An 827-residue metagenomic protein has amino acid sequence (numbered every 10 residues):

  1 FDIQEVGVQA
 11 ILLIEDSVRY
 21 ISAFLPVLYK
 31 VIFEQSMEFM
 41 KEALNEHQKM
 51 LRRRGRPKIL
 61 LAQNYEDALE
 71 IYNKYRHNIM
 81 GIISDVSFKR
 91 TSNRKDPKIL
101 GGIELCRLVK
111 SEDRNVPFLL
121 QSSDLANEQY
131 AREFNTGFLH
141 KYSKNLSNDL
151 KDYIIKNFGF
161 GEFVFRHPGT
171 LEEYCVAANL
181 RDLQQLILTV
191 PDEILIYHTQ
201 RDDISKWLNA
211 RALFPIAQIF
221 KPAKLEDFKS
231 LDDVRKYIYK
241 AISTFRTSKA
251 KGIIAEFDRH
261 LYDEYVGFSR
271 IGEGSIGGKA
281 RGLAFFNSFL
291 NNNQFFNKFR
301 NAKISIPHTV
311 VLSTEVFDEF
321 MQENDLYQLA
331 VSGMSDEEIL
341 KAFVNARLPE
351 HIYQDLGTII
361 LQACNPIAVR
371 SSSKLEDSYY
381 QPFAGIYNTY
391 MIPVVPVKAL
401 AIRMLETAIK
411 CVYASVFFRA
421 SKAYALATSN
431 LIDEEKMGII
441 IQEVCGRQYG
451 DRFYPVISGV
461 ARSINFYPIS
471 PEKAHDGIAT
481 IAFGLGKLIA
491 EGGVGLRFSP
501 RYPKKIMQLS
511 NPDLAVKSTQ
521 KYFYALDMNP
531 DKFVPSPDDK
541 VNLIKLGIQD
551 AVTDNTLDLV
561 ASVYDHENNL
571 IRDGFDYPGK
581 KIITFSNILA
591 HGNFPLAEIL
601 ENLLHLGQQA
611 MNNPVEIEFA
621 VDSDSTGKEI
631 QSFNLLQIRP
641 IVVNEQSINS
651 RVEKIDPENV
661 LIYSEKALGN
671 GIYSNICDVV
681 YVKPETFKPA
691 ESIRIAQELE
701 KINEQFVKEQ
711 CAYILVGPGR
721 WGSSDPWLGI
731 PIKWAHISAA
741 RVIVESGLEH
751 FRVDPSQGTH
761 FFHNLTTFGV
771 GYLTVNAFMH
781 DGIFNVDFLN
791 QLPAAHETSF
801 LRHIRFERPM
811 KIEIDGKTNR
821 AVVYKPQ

Functional and structural regions predicted by a protein language model:
F1, E15, M80-S84, E104-A126 (+2 more regions): A short, hydrophobic beta-strand element within the central beta-sheet of small alpha/beta folds
G7-R19, F24-K49, I59-L61, I82: Conserved acidic segment of CheY-like receiver
S17-I21, E66-D67, V86-N93, D124-N127 (+4 more regions): Short acidic, S/G/P-rich loop/turn micro-motifs used as interaction or catalytic elements
F39-G81, F88-K89: Acidic, metal-coordinating helix/loop segments flanking the phosphotransfer/catalytic sites of two-component signaling
L69-N73, F88-N115: Short amphipathic alpha-helix used as the core "switch/output" element in two-component signaling
N78-M80, T136, Y713: Conserved acidic residues
Q121-R270: Long, compositionally biased intrinsically disordered regulatory segments in eukaryotic proteins
H260-K298, R347-G747, N764-T767, P793 (+1 more regions): Conserved mixed alpha/beta core segments that line enzyme active sites in large multi-domain catalysts
